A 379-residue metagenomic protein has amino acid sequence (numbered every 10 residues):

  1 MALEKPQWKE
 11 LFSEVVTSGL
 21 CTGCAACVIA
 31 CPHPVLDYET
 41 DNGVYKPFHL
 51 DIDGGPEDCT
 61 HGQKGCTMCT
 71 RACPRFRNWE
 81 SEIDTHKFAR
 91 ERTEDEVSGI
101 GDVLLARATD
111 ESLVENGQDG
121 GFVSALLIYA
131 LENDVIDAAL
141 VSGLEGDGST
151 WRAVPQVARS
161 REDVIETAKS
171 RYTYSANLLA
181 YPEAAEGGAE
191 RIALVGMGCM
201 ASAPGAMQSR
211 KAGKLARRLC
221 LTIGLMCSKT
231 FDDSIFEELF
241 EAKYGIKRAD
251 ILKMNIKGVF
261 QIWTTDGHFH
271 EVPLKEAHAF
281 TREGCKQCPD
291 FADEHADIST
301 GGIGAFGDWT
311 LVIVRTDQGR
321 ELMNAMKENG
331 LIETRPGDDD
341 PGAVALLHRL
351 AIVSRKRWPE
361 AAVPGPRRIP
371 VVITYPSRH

Functional and structural regions predicted by a protein language model:
M1-L11, I29-G55, A168-Y174, M254-E271: Short, charged low-complexity linear segments at domain edges
A2-L3, W8, A26-F48, D58 (+3 more regions): Iron-sulfur cluster-binding cysteine motifs and their immediate structural context in ferredoxin-like electron-transfer
L11-I29: N-terminal basic/disordered segments at the start of proteins
F12-S13, D51, P56-D58, G65 (+1 more regions): Secretory-pathway extracellular proteins and peptide precursors enriched for disulfide-bonded cysteines
G19, G23, H61, G65 (+2 more regions): Catalytic cores of large soluble enzymes that bind and process phosphate-bearing ligands
V44-C59, L105-L113: Glycine-/proline-rich flexible loop or hinge segments
N78-H379: Iron-sulfur-associated redox domains of electron-transfer enzymes in respiratory and anaerobic energy metabolism
